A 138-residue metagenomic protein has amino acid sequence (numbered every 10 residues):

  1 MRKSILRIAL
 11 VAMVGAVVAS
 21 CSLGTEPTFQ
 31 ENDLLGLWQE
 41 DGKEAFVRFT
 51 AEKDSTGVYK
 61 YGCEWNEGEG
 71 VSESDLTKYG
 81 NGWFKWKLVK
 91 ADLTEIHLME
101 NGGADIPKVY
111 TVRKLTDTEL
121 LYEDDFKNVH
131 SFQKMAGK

Functional and structural regions predicted by a protein language model:
M1-A9: Bacterial N-terminal signal peptides that target proteins for export
V17-S20: C-terminal motif of bacterial Sec signal peptides marking the signal peptidase cleavage site
L23, P27, N81-W86, E119-K138: Edge beta-strand at a domain terminus
L23-Q39: N-terminal helix-cap/turn-to-beta initiation motif at the start of protein domains
W38-E40, E95-N101, L120-E123: Short beta-strand segments that buttress and anchor functional surface loops
E44-H97, N101-I106: N-terminal glycine/threonine-rich, aromatic-flanked beta-hairpin/loop signature
L88, V109-K114: A structural signal for short, hydrophobic beta-strand segments that form beta-sheets in beta-rich/all-beta domains
D92, K114-L120: Ser/Thr- and Asn-enriched, surface-exposed coil loops between beta-strands
